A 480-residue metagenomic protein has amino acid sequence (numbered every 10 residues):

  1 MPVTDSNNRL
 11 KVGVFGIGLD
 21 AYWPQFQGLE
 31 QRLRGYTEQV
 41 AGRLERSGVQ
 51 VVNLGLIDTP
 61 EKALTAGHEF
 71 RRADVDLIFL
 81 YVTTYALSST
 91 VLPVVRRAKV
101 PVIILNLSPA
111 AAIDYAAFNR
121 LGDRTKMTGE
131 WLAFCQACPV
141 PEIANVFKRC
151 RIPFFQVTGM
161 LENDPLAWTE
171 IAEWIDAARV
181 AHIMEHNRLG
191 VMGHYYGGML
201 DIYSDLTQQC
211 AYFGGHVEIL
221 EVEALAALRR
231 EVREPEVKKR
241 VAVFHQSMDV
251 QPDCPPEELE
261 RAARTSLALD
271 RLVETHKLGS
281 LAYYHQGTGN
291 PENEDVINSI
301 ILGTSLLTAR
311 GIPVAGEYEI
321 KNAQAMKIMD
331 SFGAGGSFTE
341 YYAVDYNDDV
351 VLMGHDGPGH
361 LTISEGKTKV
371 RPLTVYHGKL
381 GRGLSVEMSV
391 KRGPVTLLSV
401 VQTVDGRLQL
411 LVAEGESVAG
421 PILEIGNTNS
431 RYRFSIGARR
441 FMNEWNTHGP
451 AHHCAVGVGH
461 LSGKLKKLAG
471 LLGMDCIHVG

Functional and structural regions predicted by a protein language model:
P2-D5, R9-V12, V51, A111-V241 (+2 more regions): Cap/lid and interdomain-hinge subdomains that line or gate substrate/regulatory clefts in soluble alpha/beta enzymes
L29-E45: Short catalytic helix/loop segments, enriched in acidic residues and glycine and frequently bearing histidine
A63-V75, V94, S266-T275: Short, well-structured alpha-helical segments in soluble
V75-T84, I103-N106, L278-Y284: Periplasmic-binding protein-like
P93-R120, T125-A137, G303-E317: Short, acidic/small-residue loops that bind anionic groups at enzyme active sites
K238-F332: Long, internal scaffold/assembly segments composed of regular secondary structure
L307-E424: C-terminal catalytic subdomain
K379-G480: Extended hydrophobic packing segments that form well-structured cores
